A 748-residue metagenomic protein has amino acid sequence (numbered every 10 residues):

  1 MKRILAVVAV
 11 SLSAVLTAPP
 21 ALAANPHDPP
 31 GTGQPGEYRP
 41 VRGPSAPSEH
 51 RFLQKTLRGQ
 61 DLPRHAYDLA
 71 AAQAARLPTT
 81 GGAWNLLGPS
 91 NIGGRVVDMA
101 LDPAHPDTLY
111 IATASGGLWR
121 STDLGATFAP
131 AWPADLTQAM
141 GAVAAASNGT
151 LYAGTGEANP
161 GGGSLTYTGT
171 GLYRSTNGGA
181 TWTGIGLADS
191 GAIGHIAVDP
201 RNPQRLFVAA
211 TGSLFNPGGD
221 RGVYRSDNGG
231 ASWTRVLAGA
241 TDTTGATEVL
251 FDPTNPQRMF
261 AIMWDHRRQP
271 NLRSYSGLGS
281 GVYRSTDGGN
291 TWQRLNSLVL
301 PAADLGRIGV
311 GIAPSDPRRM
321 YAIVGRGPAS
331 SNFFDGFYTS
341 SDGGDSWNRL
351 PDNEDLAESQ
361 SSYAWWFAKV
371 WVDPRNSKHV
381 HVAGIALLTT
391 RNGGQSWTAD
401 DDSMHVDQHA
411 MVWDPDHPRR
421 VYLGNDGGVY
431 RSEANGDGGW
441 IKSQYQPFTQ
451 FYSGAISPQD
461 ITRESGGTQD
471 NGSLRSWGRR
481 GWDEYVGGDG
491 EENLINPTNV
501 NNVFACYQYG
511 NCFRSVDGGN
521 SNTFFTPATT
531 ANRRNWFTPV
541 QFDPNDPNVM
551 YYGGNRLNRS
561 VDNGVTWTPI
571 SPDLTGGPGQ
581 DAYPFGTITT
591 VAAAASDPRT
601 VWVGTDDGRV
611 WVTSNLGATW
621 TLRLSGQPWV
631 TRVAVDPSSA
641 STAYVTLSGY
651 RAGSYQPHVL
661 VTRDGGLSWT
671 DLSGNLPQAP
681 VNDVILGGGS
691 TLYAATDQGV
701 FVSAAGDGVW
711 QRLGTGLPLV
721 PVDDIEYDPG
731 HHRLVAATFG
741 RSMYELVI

Functional and structural regions predicted by a protein language model:
M1-I4: Positively charged n-region of N-terminal signal peptides that target proteins for export
V7-T17: Bacterial N-terminal signal peptides
V15-N25: C-terminal region of N-terminal signal peptides and the immediate post-cleavage residues of exported proteins
P26-I748: Beta-propeller blade termini and top-face loops
